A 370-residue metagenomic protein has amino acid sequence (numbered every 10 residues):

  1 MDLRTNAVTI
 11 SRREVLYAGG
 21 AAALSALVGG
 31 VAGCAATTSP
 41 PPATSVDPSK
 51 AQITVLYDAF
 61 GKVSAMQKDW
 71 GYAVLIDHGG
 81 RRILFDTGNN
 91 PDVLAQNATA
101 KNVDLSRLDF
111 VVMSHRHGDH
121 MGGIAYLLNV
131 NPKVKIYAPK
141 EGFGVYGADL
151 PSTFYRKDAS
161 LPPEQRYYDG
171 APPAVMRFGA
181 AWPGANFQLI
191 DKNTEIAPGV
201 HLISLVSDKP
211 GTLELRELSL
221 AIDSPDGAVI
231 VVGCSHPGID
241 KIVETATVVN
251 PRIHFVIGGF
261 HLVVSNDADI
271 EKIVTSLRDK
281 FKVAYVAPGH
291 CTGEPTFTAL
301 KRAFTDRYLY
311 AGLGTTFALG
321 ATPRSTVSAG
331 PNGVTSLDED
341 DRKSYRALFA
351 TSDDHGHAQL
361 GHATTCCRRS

Functional and structural regions predicted by a protein language model:
M1-I10, A21-G29: N-terminal secretory signal peptides
N6-L16, G30-S39: Twin-arginine (Tat) signal peptide motif
P40-K50: N-terminal low-complexity, Pro/Thr/Ser-rich intrinsically disordered segments that act as propeptides or flexible
Q52-K101, L213-V232: Conserved beta-strand hairpin/beta-sheet module of binuclear metal-dependent hydrolase folds, prominently
D92-Y137, E141, T247-I257, H261: Active-site metal-binding motif and surrounding structural segment of the metallo-beta-lactamase
H120, K135, S219, P225-F317: Cap/insert and terminal regions of metallo-dependent hydrolase folds
G142-L218, L309-T322: Metallo-beta-lactamase
C291-S352, G356-G361, T365-R369: C-terminal regulatory/interaction regions
